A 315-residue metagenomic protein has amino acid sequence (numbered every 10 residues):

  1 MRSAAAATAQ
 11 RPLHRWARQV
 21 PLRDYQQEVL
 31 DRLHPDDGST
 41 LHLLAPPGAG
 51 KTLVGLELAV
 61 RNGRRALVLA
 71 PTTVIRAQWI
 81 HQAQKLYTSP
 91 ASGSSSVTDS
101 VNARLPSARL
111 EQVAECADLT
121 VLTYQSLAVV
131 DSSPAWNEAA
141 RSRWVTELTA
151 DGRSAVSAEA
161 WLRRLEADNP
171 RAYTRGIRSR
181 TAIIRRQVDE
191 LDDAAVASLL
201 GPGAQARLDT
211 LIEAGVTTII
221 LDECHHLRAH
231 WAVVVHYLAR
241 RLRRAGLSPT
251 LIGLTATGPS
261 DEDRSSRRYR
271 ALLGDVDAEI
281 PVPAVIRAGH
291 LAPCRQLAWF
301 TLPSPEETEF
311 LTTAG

Functional and structural regions predicted by a protein language model:
R2-L44: Conserved pre-motif I regulatory segment
D37-L58, L227: Walker A/P-loop
L53-T88, T123-S132, G258-D261: Conserved Walker A/P-loop ATP-binding site and its immediately adjacent core in helicase/helicase-like ATPase domains
V74-S107, E111-V113, A135-E147, R267-L273: Conserved helix-turn-beta segment of the N-terminal RecA-like "Helicase ATP-binding" lobe in SF1/SF2 helicases
T120-G215, A229, V234: Conserved RecA-like ASCE ATPase "motif II neighborhood" in helicase/translocase motors
G203-I212, H226-L251, R267: Short, conserved "post-DEAD/DEAH" coupling segment immediately C-terminal to helicase motif II within the SF2/RecA-like
D222-E223: Walker B catalytic acidic pair
R264-G315: Interdomain helical connector at the RecA1-RecA2 junction of SF1/SF2 helicase-like NTPases
